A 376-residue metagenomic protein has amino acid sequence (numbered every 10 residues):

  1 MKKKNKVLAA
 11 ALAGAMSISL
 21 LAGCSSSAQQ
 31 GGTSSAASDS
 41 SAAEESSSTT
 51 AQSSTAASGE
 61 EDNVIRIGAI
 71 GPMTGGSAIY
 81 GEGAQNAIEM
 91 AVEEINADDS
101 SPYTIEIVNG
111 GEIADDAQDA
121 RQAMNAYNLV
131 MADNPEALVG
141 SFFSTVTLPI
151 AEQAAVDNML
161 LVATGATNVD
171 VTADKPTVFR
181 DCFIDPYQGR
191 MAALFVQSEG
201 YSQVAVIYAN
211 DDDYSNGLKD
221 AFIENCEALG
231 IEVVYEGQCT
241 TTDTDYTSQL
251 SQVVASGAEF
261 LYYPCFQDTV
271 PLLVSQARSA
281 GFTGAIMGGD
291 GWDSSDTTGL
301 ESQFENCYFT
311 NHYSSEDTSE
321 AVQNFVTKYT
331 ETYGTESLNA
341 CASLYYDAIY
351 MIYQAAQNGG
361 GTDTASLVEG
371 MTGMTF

Functional and structural regions predicted by a protein language model:
M1-A11: Bacterial Sec-dependent N-terminal signal peptides
K2, S25-F376: Extracytosolic ligand-binding ectodomains
S19-G23: C-terminal motif of bacterial Sec signal peptides marking the signal peptidase cleavage site
